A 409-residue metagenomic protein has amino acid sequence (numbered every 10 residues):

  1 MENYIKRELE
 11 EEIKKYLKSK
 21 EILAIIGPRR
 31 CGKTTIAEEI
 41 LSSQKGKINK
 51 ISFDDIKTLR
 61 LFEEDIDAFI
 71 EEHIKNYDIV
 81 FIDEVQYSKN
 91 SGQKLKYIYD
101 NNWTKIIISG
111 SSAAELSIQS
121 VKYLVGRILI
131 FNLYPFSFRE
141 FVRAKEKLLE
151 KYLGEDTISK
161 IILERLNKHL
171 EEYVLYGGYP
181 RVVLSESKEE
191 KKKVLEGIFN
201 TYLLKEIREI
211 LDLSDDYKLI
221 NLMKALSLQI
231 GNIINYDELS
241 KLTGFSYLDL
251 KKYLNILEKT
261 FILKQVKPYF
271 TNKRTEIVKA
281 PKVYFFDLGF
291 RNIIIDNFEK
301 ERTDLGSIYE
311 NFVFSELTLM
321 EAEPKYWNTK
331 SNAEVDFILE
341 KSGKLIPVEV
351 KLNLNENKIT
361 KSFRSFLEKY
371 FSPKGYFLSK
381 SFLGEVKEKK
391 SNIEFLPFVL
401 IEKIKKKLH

Functional and structural regions predicted by a protein language model:
E2-K6, E10-E11, K15-T34, E39-G46 (+4 more regions): A cross-kingdom feature that marks ATP-driven nucleic-acid transaction machinery
E2-N3, R143-S315, L319-S331: Interdomain hinge/linker elements that couple catalytic modules in large macromolecular machines
N49-I79: Short glycine-rich substrate-engagement loop in P-loop NTPases that contacts/grips substrate
D54, E84-S88, S112: Conserved Walker B
I74-S91: Conserved P-loop NTPase "ATPase switch" module shared by AAA+ and STAND
F81, K105-S111, N132: Structural recognition of the conserved hydrophobic beta-strand(s) that form the central parallel beta-sheet of P-loop
Q86-I107: Conserved Walker B catalytic segment
A114-I130, A144-E146: Short regulatory helix/loop adjacent to the ATP-binding pocket of P-loop NTPases
